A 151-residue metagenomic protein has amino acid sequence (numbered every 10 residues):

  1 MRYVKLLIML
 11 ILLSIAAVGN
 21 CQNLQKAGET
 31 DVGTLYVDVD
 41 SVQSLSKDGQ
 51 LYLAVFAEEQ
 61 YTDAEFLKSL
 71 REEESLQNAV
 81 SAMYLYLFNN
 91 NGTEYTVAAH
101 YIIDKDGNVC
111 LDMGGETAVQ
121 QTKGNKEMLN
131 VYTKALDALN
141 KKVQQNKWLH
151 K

Functional and structural regions predicted by a protein language model:
M1-L7: Bacterial N-terminal signal peptides that target proteins for export
I11-S14: Repetitive helical segments and hydrophobic/amphipathic motifs
A16-V18: N-terminal signal peptide c-region/cleavage motif recognized by signal peptidases
N20-K151: N-terminal secretory-pathway/extracellular module detecting exported/lumenal segments and adjacent signal-anchor/first
